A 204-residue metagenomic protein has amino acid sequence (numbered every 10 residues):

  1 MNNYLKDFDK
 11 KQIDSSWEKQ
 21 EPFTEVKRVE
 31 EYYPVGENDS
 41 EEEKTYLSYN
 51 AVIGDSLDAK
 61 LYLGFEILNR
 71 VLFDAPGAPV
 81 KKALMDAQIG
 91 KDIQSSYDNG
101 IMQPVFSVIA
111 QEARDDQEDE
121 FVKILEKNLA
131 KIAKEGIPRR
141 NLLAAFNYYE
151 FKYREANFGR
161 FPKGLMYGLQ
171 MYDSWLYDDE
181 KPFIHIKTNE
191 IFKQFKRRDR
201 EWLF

Functional and structural regions predicted by a protein language model:
M1-E31, E37-F65, R70-F204: Charge-rich, well-structured scaffold segments of protease-associated domains
